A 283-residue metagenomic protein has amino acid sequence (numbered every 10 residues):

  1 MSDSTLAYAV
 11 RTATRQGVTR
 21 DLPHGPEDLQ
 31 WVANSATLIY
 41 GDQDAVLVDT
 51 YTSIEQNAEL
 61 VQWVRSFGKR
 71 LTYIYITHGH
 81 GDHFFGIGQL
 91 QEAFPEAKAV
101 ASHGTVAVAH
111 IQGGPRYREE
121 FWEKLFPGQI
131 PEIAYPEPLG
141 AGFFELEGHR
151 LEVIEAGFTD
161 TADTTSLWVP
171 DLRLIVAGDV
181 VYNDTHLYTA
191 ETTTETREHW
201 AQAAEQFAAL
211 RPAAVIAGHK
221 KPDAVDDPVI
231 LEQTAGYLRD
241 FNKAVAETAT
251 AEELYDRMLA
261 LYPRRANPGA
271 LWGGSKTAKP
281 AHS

Functional and structural regions predicted by a protein language model:
M1-Q43: Zn-dependent metallo-beta-lactamase
D3-L6, Y40-A45, F143-E152, V169-I175: Beta-strand-turn-beta hairpins that frame and shape the catalytic cleft of phosphate-ester-processing enzymes
E27-L29, E132-A134, E155-F158: Short Gly/Pro-enriched turn/cap motifs at secondary-structure boundaries
I39, D49, V64, H78 (+6 more regions): Divalent metal-coordination and catalytic microenvironments
A45, T52, F143, G157-E232 (+1 more regions): Metallo-beta-lactamase
V46-D49, Y73-I76, E152-V153: Short catalytic-loop micro-motif centered on adjacent basic/acidic residues
R65-F143: Active-site HxH/HxHxD metal-binding segment of metal-dependent hydrolases
V108, E119, A209-A214, P222-S283: Accessory terminal helices/loops
